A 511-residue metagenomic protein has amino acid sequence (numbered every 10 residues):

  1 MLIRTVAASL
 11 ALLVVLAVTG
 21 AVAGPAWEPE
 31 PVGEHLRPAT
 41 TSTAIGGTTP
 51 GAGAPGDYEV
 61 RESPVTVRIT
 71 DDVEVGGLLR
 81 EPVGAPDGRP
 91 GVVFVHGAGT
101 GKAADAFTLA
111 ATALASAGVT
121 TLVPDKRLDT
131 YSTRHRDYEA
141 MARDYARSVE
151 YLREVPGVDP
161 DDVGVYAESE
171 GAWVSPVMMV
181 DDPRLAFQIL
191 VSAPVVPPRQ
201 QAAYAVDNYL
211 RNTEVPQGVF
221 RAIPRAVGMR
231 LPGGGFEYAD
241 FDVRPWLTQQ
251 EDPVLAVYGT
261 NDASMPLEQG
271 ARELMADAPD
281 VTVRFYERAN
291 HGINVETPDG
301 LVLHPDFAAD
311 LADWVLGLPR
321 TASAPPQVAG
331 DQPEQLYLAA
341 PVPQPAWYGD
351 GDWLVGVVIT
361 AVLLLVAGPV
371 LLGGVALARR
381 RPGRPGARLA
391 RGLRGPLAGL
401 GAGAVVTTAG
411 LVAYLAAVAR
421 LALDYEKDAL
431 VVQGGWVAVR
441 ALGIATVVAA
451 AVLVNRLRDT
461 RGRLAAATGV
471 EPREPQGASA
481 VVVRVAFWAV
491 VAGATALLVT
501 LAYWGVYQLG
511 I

Functional and structural regions predicted by a protein language model:
R37-D87: N-terminal cap/lid segment of alpha/beta-hydrolase-fold proteins
A85-R89, H96-G118, R127-T130, S264: Short substrate-entry loop that stabilizes the transition state in hydrolases
H135-P156: Alpha/beta-hydrolase active-site loop
Y151-L210: Primarily recognizes the serine-hydrolase "nucleophile elbow" in alpha/beta-hydrolase and SGNH/GDSL folds
Q250, A256-Y258, D262: Short beta-strand/loop motif that positions the catalytic acidic residue of the alpha/beta-hydrolase fold
A263-Q269: Conserved alpha/beta-hydrolase "acid-adjacent" motif
A289-G292, T297-V358: Catalytic active-site module of serine/aspartate enzymes centered on a nucleophile-bearing elbow/loop
E334-I511: Extended non-globular C-terminal regions
